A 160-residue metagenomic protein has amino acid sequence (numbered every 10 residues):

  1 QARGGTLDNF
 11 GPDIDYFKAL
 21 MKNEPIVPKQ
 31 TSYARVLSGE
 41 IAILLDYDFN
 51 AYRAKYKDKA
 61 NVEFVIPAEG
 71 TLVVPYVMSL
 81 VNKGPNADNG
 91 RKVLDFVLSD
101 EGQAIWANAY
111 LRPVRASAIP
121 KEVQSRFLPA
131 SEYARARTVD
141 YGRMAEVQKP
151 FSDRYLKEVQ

Functional and structural regions predicted by a protein language model:
Q1, M21-K22, L37, I41 (+5 more regions): Sec-exported extracytoplasmic/periplasmic mature domains
A2-P67: Ligand-binding pocket segment of bilobal, Venus flytrap-like solute-binding proteins
L7, F64-E69, G84-A87, R137-V139: Short, structured secondary-structure boundary patches
N9, E24, P28, L72 (+3 more regions): Extracytoplasmic/periplasmic, Sec-exported soluble proteins
N9-Y16, T31, R35, E40 (+6 more regions): Extracytoplasmic/secreted proteins, especially bacterial periplasmic and envelope-associated proteins
E24-V27, Y33, A87, P113 (+2 more regions): A broad, structure-centric signal for solvent-exposed, well-ordered loop/edge residues that line or flank functional
L72, Y76, V81-A136: Mature extracytoplasmic/periplasmic domains
V123-Q160: Extracellular/periplasmic bilobal clamshell ligand-binding domains
